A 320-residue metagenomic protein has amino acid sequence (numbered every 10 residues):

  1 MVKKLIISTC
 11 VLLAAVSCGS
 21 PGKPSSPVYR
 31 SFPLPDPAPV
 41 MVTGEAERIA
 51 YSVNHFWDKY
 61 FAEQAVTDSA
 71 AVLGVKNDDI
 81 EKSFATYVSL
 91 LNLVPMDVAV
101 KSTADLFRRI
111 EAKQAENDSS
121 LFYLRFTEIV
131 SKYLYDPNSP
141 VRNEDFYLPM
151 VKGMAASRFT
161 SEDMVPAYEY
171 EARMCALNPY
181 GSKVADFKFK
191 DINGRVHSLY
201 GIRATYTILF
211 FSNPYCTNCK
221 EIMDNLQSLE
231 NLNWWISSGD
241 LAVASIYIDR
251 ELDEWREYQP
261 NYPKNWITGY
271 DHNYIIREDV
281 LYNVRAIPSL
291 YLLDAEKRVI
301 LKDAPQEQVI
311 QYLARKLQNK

Functional and structural regions predicted by a protein language model:
M1-L5: Positively charged n-region of N-terminal signal peptides that target proteins for export
A14-S17: C-terminal motif of bacterial Sec signal peptides marking the signal peptidase cleavage site
G19-I192: Oxidative protein folding and maturation machinery
H197-Q227, A242-A244: Short active-site neighborhood of thiol/selenol oxidoreductases, capturing the structured segment around
M223-P260, Y274-D279: Structural microenvironment flanking redox-active thiols in thiol-disulfide oxidoreductases
Q259-Y291, A295-E296: Short, internal strand/loop/helix patches that form the active-site neighborhood or redox-interaction surface
A286-S289, A295-K320: Non-catalytic, surface beta->alpha helical segment in thiol-disulfide oxidoreductase systems
